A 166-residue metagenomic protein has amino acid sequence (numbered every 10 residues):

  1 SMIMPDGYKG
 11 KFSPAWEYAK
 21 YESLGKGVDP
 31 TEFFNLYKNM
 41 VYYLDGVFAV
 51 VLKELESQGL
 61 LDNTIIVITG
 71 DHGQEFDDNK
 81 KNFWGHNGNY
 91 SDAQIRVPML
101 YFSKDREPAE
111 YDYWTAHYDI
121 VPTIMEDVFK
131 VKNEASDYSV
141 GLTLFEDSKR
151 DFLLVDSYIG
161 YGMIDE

Functional and structural regions predicted by a protein language model:
S1, V41-L44, F48-V51, T64-G73 (+3 more regions): Beta-strand elements within well-structured catalytic alpha/beta cores of enzymes that handle phosphate/sulfate esters
S1-M2, K9, H72-E75, R106-E107 (+1 more regions): Short, solvent-exposed loop/turn segments at secondary-structure junctions
S1-Y37, E75-H86, R96: Active-site His/acidic residue clusters
G7, E56, L60-D105: Histidine-centered active-site microenvironments of extracellular/periplasmic hydrolases and transferases
E17-K20, Y90-Q94, T123-D127: Glycine-rich loops and low-complexity Gly/Arg-rich segments that provide flexible linkers or classic glycine-based
Y21, L44-V47, F76-K81, K132-N133 (+2 more regions): A short linear-motif detector with a strong N-terminal bias
G27-T31, N35-G46, Y111-D119: Soluble non-cytosolic domains of exported or imported proteins
K53-L61, S103-E166: Membrane-interface soluble catalytic domains
